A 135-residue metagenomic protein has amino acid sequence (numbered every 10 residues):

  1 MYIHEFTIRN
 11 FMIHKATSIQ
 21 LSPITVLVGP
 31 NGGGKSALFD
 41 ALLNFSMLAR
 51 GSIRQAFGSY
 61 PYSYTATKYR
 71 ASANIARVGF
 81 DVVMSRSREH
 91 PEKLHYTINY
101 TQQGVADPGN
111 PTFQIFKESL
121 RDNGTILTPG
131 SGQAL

Functional and structural regions predicted by a protein language model:
M1-H14: N-terminal pre-Walker A segment at the start of P-loop NTPase domains
R9, S22, V83-S85, T101-Q103 (+1 more regions): Solvent-exposed residues in well-ordered beta-strands and their adjoining turns, especially edge/terminal strands
A16-S22: Phosphate-binding P-loop
L27: Hydrophobic anchor at the beta1->P-loop junction of P-loop NTPases
N31: The conserved Walker
K35: Conserved lysine of the Walker
F39-A106: Conserved P-loop NTP-binding catalytic core
E89-L135: Electropositive, glycine-dotted interaction segments that contact anionic polymers or phosphate-rich ligands
